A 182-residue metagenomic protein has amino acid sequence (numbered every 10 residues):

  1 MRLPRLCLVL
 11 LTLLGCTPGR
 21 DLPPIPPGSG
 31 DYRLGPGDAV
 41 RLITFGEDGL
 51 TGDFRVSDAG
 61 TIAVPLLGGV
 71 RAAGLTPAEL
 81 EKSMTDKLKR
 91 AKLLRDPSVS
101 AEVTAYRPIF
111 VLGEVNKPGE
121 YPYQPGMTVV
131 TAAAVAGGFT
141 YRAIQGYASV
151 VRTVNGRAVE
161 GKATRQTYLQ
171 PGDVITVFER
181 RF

Functional and structural regions predicted by a protein language model:
R2-L3, C16-F182: Ser/Thr/Pro/Gly-biased, low-complexity, turn-/loop-rich segments that often occur immediately after N-terminal
R5-G15: Bacterial N-terminal signal peptides
